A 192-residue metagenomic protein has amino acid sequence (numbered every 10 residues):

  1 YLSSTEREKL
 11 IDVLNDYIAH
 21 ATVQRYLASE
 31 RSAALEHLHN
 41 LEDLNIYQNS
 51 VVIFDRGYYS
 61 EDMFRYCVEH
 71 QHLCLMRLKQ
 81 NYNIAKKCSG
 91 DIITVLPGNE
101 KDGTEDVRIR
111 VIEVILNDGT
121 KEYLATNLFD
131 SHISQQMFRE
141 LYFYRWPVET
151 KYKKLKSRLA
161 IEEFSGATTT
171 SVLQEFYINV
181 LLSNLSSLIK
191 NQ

Functional and structural regions predicted by a protein language model:
Y1-T5: Active-site- or DNA-interface-adjacent structural scaffold in DNA-acting proteins
L10-Q192: Single, function-defining residue in the core of a domain
